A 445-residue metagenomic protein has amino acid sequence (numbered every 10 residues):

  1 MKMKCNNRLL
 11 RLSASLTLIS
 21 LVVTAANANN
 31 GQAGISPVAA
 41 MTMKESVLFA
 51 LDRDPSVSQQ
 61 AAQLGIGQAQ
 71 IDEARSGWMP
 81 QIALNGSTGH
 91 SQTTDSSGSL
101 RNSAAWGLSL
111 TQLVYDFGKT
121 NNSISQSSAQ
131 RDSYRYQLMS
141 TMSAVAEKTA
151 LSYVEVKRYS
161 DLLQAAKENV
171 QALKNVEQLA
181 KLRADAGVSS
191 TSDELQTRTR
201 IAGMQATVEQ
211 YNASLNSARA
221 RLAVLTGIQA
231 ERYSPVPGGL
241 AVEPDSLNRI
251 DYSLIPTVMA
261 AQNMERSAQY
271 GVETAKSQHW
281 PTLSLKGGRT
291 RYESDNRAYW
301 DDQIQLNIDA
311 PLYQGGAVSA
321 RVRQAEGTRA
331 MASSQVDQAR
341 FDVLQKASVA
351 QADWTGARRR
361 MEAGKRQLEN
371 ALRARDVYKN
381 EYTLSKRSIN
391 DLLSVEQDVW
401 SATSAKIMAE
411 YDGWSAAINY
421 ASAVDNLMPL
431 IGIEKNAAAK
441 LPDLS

Functional and structural regions predicted by a protein language model:
K2-A26: Gram-negative bacterial Sec-dependent N-terminal signal peptides
K2-C5, M41, T141-L254, A350-D353 (+2 more regions): Periplasmic alpha-helical coiled-coil/stalk elements that build and connect Gram-negative outer-membrane
K2-R8, N29-N30, I35, A405-S445: Acidic, low-complexity, intrinsically disordered peripheral segments
A26-A83, T226-Q269, E273, L312 (+4 more regions): Bacterial Sec-pathway N-terminal export signals of envelope proteins
T42, Q81-T141, M259-G271, K276-R340 (+1 more regions): Small/polar-residue-enriched beta-strand and adjacent coil segments characteristic of outer-membrane beta-barrel
Q59-A74, T141, V145-E168, N175 (+6 more regions): Amphipathic alpha-helical coiled-coil segments
G89, D95, R101-N102, A206-E209 (+6 more regions): Outer-membrane beta-barrel domain signature
